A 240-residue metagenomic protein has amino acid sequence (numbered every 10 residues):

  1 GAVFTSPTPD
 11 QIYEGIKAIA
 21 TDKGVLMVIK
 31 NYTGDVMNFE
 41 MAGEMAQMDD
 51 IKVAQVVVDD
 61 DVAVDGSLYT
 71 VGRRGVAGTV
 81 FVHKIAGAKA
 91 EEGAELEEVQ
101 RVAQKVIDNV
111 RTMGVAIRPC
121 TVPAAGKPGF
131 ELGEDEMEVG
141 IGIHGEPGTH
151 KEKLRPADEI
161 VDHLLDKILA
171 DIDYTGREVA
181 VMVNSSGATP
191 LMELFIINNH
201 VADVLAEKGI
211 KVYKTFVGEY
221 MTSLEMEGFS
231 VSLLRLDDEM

Functional and structural regions predicted by a protein language model:
G1, P7, K30-T33, V57-A63 (+3 more regions): Short, ordered loop/turn segments at secondary-structure junctions
G1-K23, L169: Glycine-rich oxoanion-binding loops at beta->alpha junctions
A2, G24-T33, E40-G43, A54-V57 (+2 more regions): Short glycine-rich or small-residue beta-strand-to-loop segments that form or flank ligand, phosphate, metal/Fe-S
A2-D10, K30-G34, Y69-A77, R155 (+1 more regions): Alpha-helix capping and helix-loop boundary segments enriched in small/acidic/polar residues
T21-D22, V36-N38, I51-E98, Q104-T112: Active-site histidine-anchored catalytic micro-motif
V36-D50, Y69, E193-N199: Short Gly/Thr/Asp-enriched flexible loops that form oxyanion-binding sites at enzyme active sites
V64, A90-I196: Mixed-charge interfacial surface used for oligomerization/domain docking and macromolecular partner engagement
K167-M240: C-terminal non-catalytic interaction/assembly regions of soluble proteins
